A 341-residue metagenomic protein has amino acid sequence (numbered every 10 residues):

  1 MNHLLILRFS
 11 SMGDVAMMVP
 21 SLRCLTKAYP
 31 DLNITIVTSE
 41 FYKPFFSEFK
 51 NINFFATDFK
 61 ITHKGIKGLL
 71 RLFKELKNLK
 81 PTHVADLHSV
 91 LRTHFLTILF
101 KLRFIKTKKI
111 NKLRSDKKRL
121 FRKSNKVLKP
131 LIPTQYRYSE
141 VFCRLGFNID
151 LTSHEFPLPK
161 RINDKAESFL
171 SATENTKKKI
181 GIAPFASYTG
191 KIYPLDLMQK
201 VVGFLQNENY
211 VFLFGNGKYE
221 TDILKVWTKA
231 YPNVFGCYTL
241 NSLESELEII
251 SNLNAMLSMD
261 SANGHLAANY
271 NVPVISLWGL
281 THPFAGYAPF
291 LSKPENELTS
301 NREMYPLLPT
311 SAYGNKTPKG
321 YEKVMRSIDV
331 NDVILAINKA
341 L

Functional and structural regions predicted by a protein language model:
M1-L341: Catalytic machinery of carbohydrate-active enzymes, primarily nucleotide-sugar-dependent glycosyltransferases
